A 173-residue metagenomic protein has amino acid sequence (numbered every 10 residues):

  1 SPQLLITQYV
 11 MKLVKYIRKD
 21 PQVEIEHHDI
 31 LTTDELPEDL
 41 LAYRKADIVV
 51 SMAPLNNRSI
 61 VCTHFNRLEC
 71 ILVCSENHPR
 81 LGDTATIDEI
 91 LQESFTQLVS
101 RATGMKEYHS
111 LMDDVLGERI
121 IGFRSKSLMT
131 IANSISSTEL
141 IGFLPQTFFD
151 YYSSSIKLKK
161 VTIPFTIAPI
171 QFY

Functional and structural regions predicted by a protein language model:
S1-N56: Central regulatory/effector-binding core of bacterial HTH transcription factors
T7-Y9, R80, Q92-L116, Q146: Secondary-structure junction motif
M11-V23, D88, M105-R119: Ligand-binding cleft/hinge of the Venus flytrap
T33, Y43, V50-L55, S75-E76 (+2 more regions): Beta->alpha turn/N-cap motifs
P37-E38, A42, C62, I87 (+1 more regions): Short hydrophobic/charged patches on amphipathic alpha-helices used for structural packing and interfaces
L40-S51, C70, I135-G142: Alpha-to-beta junction loops
N57-T63, L68, T130-Y173: Beta-alpha-beta core module
N57-V99: Flexible hinge/capping segments at coil-to-helix
